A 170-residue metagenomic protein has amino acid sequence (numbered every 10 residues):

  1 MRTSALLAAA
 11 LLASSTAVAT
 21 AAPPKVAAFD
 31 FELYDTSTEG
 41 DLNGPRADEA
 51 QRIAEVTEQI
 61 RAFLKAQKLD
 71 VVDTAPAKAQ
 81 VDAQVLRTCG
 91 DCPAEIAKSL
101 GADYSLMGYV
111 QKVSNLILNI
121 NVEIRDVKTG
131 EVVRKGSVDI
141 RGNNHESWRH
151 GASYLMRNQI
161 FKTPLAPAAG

Functional and structural regions predicted by a protein language model:
M1-L7: Bacterial N-terminal signal peptides that target proteins for export
A8, V18-A19: Low-complexity, intrinsically disordered segments with a bias for serine/threonine
S14-T16: N-terminal signal peptide c-region/cleavage motif recognized by signal peptidases
A21-T38, E55-Q59, A66-K68, A94-S99 (+2 more regions): C-terminal/domain-edge helix-coil "capping" segments
D41-E55: Glycine- and acidic-residue-enriched helix-capping/strand-helix junction motifs
F63-M107: Short, solvent-exposed, polar/charged sequence segments at loop or secondary-structure edges
Q84-L86, I117-I120: Short secondary-structure transition/capping segments
